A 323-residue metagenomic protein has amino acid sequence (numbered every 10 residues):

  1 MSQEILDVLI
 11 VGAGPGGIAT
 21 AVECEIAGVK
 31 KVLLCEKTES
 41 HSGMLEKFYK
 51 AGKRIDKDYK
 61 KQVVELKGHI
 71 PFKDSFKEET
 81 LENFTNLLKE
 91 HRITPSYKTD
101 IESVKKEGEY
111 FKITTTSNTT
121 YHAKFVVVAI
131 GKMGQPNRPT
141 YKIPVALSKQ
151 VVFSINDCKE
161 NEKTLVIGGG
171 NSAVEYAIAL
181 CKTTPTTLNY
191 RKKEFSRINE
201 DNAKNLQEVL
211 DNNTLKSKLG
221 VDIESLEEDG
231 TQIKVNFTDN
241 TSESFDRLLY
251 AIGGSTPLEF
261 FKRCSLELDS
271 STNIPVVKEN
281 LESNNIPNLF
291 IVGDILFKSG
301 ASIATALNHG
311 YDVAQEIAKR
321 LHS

Functional and structural regions predicted by a protein language model:
S2-L33, V152-F195, N280-S323: Rossmann-like dinucleotide/flavin-binding elements
S2-V11, A19, A27, S40 (+7 more regions): FAD-binding core/adjacent interface of flavoenzyme oxidoreductases
L6, P15-H91, I178-D201, D269-S271: Beta1-alpha1 glycine-rich phosphate/pyrophosphate-binding loop at the start of Rossmann-like nucleotide-binding domains
C24-E25, K47-A51, Y110, T140-V145 (+5 more regions): Short, glycine/charged-enriched secondary-structure capping and boundary segments
K31, T94, Q150, P185 (+2 more regions): Conserved beta-strand segments of alpha/beta enzyme cores
E78-P95, G134, L206-N213: Helical element adjacent to the flavin cofactor pocket in flavoenzyme catalytic cores
A179, T183-E224, S323: Rossmann-like dinucleotide-binding cores of NAD(P)H-dependent redox enzymes
